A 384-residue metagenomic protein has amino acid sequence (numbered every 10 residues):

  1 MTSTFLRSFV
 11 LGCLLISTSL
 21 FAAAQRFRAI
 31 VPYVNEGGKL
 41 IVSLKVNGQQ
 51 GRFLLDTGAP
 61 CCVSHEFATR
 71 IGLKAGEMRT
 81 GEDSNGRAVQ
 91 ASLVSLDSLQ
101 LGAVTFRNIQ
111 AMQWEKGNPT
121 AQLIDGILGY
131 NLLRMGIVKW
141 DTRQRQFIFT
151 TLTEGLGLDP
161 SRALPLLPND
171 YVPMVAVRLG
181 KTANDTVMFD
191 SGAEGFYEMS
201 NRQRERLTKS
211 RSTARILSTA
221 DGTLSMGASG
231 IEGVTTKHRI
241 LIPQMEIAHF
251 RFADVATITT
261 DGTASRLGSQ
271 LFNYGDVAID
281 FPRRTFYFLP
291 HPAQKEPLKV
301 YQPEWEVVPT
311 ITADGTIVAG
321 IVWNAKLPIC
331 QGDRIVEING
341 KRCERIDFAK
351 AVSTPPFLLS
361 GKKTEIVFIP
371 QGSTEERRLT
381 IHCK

Functional and structural regions predicted by a protein language model:
M1-C13: Bacterial N-terminal signal peptides that target proteins for export
S17-S19: N-terminal signal peptide c-region/cleavage motif recognized by signal peptidases
A22-K384: Pepsin/retropepsin-fold aspartyl endopeptidases
